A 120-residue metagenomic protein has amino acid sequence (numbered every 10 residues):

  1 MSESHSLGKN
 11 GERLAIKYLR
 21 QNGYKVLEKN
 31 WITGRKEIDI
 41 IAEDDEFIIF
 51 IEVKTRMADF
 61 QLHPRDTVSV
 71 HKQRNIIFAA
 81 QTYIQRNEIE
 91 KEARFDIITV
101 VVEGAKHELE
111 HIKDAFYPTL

Functional and structural regions predicted by a protein language model:
M1-K29: Acidic-basic catalytic patches of nuclease active cores, encompassing PD-(D/E)XK and other metal-cofactor nuclease
L19, I38-F60, I76: Conserved catalytic cores of phosphodiester-cleaving nucleases, focusing on short active-site segments
Y24-K25, K29-N30, I49, E110-A115: Secondary-structure boundary/capping motif
W31-T33, T55, T99: Short, glycine/acidic-enriched loop or turn micro-motifs at the edges of active sites
T33-K36, A105: Short acidic/glycine-enriched loop/turn segments that link adjacent beta-strands
M57-I77, T82: Mg2+/Mn2+-dependent nuclease catalytic core
R86-L120: Domain-level recognition of nuclease-like catalytic cores that cleave nucleotide substrates
